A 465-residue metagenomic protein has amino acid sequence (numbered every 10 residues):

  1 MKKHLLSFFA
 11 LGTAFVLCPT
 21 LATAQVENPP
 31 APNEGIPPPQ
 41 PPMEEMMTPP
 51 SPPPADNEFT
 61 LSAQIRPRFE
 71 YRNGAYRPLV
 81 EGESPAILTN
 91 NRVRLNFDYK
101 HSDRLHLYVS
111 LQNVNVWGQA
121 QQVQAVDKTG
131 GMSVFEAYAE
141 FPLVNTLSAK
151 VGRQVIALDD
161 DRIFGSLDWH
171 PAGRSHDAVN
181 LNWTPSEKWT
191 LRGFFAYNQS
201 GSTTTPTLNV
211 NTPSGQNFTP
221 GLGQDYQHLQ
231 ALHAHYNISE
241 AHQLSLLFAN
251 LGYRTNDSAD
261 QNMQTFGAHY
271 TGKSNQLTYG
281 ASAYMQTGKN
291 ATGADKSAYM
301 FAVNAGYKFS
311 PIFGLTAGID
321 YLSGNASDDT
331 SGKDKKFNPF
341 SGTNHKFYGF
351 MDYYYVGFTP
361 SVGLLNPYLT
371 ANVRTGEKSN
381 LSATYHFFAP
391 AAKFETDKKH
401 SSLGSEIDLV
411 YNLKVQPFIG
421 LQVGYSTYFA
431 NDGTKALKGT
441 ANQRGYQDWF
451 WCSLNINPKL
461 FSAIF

Functional and structural regions predicted by a protein language model:
K2-A86, N96, F313-G318, I464-F465: N-terminal periplasmic/intermembrane-space "pro-region" immediately following the signal or transit peptide
N57, I87-N91, G130-F135, G173-D177 (+8 more regions): Residues that define the transmembrane beta-barrel architecture of outer-membrane proteins
P67, V93-Y99, E136-F141, V179-W183 (+8 more regions): Residues on the lipid-exposed face of transmembrane beta-strands in outer-membrane beta-barrel proteins
P67-N73, H101, L111-W117, R153-A157 (+9 more regions): Transmembrane beta-strands of outer-membrane beta-barrel pores
Y71-N91, H101-N145, A157-H170, Q216-N217 (+5 more regions): Surface-exposed loop and membrane-interface regions of Gram-negative outer-membrane beta-barrel proteins
D103-L107, N145-A149, E187-G193, E240-L246 (+5 more regions): Repeated loop/turn-to-beta-strand initiation elements of outer-membrane beta-barrel proteins
T278, S282-Q286, A291-R374, N380 (+1 more regions): Extracellular/periplasmic loop regions
R444-F465: Outer-membrane beta-barrel "beta-signal"
